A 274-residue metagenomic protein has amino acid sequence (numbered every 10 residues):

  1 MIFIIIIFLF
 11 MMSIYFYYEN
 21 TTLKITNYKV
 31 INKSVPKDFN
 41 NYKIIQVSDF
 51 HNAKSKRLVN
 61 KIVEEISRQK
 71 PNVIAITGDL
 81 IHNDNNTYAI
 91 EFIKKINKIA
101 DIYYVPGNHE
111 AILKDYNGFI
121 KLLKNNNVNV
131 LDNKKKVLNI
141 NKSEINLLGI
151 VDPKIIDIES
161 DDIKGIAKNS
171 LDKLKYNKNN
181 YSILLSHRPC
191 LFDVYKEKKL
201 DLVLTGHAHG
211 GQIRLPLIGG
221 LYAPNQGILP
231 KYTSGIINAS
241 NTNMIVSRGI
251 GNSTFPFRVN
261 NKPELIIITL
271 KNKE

Functional and structural regions predicted by a protein language model:
M1-D38: N-terminal membrane-anchoring alpha-helices
L23, K29-K33, K54, N60 (+2 more regions): N-terminal, intrinsically disordered, polar/charged segments of Gram-positive cell-envelope systems that serve as
I31-V35, I62-S67, V137-N139, L191-E197: Short amphipathic alpha-helices and their capping/turn segments at secondary-structure boundaries
D38-I44, I158-D161: Short, charged, solvent-exposed linker or helix-capping segments at domain edges/interfaces that act as flexible hinges
Y42-K136, E144: Membrane-embedded segments
N52, I112-L202, A208, Q226 (+1 more regions): Conserved catalytic scaffold of divalent metal-dependent phosphoesterases
G210-L215: His/Asp/Glu-enriched short active-site or ligand-binding loop at hydrolase and phosphoryl-transfer sites
P216-P230: Short, surface-exposed loop/helix-turn segments at secondary-structure junctions that function as lids/hinges flanking
